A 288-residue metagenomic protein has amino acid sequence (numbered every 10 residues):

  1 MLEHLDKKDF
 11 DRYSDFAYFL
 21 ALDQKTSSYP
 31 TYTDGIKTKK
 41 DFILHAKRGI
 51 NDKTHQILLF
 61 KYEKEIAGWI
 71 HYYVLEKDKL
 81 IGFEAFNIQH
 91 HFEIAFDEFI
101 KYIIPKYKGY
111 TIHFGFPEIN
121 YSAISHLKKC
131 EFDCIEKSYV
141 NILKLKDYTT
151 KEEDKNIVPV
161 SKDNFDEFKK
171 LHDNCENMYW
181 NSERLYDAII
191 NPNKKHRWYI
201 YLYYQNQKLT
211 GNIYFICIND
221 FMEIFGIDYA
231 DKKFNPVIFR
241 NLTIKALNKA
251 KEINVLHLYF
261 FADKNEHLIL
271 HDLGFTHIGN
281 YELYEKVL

Functional and structural regions predicted by a protein language model:
M1-D41, S138, K151-S182: Short amphipathic alpha-helix that is part of the acyltransferase structural core
M1-Y18, K129-E131, E153-N156, P236-V237 (+3 more regions): Short, Lys/Arg-enriched, disordered terminal segments
S28-E98, Q205-P236: Conserved donor-binding loop and adjoining core beta-sheet/short helix segment in diverse acyl/aminoacyl transferases
T54-Q56, N156, R197-Y199: Short loop/turn microsegments at loop-to-beta-strand junctions
F99-K108, T243-K251: A conserved short alpha-helix in the GNAT/GCN5 acetyltransferase fold that borders and helps form the acetyl-CoA
K106-E118, K251-A262: Conserved GNAT acetyl-CoA-binding A-motif
Y121, H126-E152, V255-L288: Active-site/acyl-donor-binding loops of N-acyltransferases
C175-A250, L256: Intrinsically disordered, low-complexity segments enriched in Gly and acidic/Ser/Thr residues that form flexible
